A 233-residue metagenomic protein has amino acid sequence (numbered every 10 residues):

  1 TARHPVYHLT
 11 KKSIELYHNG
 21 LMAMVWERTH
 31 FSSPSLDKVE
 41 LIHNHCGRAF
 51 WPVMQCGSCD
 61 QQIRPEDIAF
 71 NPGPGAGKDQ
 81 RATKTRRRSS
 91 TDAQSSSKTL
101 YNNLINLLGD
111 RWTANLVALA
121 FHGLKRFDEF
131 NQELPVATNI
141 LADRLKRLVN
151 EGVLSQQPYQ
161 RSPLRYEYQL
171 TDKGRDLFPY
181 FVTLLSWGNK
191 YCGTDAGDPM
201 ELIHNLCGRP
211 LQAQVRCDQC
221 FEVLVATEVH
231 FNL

Functional and structural regions predicted by a protein language model:
T1, V149-Y159: A short, conserved structural fragment
T1-G20, S162-F181: Basic, amphipathic "hinge/linker" alpha-helix immediately C-terminal to the N-terminal HTH DNA-binding motif
A23, L184: Globin-like tetrapyrrole-binding proteins
R28-A93, G193-L233: C-terminal regulatory/oligomerization modules of transcriptional regulators
S96: Conserved phosphate-binding loops in nucleotide/dinucleotide-binding enzymes
T99-I140: N-terminal helix-turn-helix DNA-binding core of bacterial DNA-binding proteins
L145-K146: Short, hydrophobic-biased segments on the C-terminal half of alpha helices that form "recognition helices"
